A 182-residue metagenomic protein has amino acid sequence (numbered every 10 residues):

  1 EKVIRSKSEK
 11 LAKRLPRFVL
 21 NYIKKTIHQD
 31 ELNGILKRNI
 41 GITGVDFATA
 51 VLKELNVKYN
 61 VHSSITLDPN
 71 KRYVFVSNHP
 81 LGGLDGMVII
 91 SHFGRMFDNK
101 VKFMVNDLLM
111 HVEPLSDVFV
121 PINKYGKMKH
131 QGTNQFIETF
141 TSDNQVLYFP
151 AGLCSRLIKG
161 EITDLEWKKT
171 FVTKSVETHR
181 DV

Functional and structural regions predicted by a protein language model:
E1-Y73, H79, G86-V88, D98 (+1 more regions): Membrane-anchoring hydrophobic helices of lipid-metabolizing enzymes
K58-V182: Soluble catalytic domains of membrane acyltransferases
